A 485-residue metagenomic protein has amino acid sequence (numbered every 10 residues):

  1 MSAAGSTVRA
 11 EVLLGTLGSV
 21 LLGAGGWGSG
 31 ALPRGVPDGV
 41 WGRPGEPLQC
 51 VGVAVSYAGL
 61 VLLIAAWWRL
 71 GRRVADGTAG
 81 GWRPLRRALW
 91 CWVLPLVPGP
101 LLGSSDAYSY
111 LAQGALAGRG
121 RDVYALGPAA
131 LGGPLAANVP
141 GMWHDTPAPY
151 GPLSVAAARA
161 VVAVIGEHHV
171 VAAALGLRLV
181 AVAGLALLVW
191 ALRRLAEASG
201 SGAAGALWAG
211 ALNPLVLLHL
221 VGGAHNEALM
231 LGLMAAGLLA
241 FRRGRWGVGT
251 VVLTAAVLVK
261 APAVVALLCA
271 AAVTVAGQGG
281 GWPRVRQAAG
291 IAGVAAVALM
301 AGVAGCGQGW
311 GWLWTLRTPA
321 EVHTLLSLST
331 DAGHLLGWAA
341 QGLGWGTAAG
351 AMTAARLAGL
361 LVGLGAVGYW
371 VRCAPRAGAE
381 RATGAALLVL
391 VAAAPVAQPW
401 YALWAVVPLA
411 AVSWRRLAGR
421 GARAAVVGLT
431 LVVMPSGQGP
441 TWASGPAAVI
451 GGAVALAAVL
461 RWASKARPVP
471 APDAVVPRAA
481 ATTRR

Functional and structural regions predicted by a protein language model:
M1-V20, V36-P98, E380, K465-R467 (+1 more regions): Start-transfer (signal-anchor) and selected internal transmembrane alpha helices of multi-pass inner/ER membrane
G52, P152, E167-L187, A349-A358: Loop-to-helix entry region of an early transmembrane alpha helix in multi-pass inner-membrane enzymes
V61-R69, L175-S199, L364-V371: Transmembrane-helix motifs of polytopic, lipid-linked glycan transferases
T78-R178: Intramembrane catalytic core of multi-pass membrane enzymes that act on lipidic substrates
V182-A183, L195, S199, A203-R242 (+2 more regions): Membrane-embedded helix bundles of polyisoprenyl
A266-A296: Perimembrane helix-loop-helix junctions
T318-A393, A471-A481, R485: Aromatic/glycine/proline-enriched transmembrane-helix motif characteristic of membrane-embedded glycan-assembly enzymes
W414-R485: Aromatic-enriched
